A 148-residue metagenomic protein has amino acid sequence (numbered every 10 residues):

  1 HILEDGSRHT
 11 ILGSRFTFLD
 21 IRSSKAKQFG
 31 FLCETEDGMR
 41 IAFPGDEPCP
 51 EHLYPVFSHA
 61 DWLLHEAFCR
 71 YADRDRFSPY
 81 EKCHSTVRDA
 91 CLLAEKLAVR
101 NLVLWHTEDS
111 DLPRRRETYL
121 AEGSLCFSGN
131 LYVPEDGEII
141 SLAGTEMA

Functional and structural regions predicted by a protein language model:
I2-P55, D136-A148: Core dinuclear metal-dependent hydrolase active-site scaffold
P48-G137: Cap/insert and terminal regions of metallo-dependent hydrolase folds
